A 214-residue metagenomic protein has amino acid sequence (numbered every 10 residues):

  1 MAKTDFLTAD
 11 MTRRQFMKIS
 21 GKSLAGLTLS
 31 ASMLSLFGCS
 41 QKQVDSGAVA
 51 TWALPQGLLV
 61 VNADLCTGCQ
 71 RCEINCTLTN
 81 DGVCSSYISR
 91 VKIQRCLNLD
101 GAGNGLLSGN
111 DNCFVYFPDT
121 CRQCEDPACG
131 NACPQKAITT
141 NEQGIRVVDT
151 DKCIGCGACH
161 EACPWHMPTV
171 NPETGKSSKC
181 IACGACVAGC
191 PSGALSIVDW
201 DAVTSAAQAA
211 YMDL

Functional and structural regions predicted by a protein language model:
M1-Q15: N-terminal secretory signal peptides
M11-F37: N-terminal export leaders
A31-N75, A209, D213-L214: C-terminal segment of N-terminal export signals and the immediately downstream linker at the start of the mature
K42-V44, R71-I93, D126-I154, A158-S178 (+1 more regions): Iron-sulfur cluster-binding cysteine motifs and their immediate structural context in ferredoxin-like electron-transfer
T51-D64, L106-D111, F117-R122, W165-N171: Short, intrinsically disordered, charge-biased short linear motifs at domain edges
V91-P127: Mid-chain, structured segments of secreted extracytoplasmic proteins
V198-L214: Primarily the internal scaffold of c-type cytochrome electron-transfer domains, especially repeated/multiheme c-type
